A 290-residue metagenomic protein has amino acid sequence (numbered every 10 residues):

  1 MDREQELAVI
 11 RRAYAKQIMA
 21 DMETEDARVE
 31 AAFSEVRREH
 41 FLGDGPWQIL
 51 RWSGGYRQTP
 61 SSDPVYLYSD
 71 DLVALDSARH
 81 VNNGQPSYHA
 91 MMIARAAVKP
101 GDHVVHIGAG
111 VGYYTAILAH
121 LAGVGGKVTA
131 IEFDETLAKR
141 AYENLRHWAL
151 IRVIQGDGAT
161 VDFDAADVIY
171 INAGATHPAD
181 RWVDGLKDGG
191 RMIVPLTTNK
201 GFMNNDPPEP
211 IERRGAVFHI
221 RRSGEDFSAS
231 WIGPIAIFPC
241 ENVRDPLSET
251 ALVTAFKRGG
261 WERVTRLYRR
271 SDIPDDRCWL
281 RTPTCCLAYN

Functional and structural regions predicted by a protein language model:
M1-R11, D184, N199-N290: SAM/dcSAM-binding transferase cores
M1-V105, Y114, H120-L121, L137-K139 (+4 more regions): Class I SAM-dependent transferase core
W47-Q48, I107, T197, L247: Residue-level detector of alpha-helical recognition elements and their boundaries
S53-G54, V128-A130, L252-A255: Short, intrinsically disordered/low-complexity patches at protein termini and at juxtamembrane boundaries
Q58, I171-N172, Y268-R269: Alpha-helical interaction segments
G84-R214, R221-G224: Conserved nucleotide-cofactor-binding alpha/beta core module
